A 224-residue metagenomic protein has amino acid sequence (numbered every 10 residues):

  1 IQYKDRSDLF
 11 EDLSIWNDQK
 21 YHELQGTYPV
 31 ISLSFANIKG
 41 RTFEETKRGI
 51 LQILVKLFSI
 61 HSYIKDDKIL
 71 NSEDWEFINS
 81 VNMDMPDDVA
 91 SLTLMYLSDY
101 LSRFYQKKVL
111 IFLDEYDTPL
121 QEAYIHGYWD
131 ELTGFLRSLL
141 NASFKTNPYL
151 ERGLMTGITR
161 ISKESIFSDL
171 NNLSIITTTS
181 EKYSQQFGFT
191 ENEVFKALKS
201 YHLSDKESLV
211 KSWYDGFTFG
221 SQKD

Functional and structural regions predicted by a protein language model:
Q2-Y63, G188: P-loop NTPase motor core
I15-N17, A36-R41, D117-T118, I158-S165: Conserved nucleotide-binding/hydrolysis micro-motifs of P-loop NTPases
S32, I38-S91, P119-H126: Conserved P-loop NTPase mechanochemical-coupling segment
S32, L110-D114, G134, S138 (+1 more regions): Structural recognition of the conserved hydrophobic beta-strand(s) that form the central parallel beta-sheet of P-loop
F43, K145-L150, T159-T179: Short regulatory helix/loop adjacent to the ATP-binding pocket of P-loop NTPases
F58, T93-F104, E131-G153: Substrate-engagement module of ASCE P-loop NTPases
Y105-W129: Conserved P-loop NTPase "ATPase switch" module shared by AAA+ and STAND
S165-D169, I176-D224: Amphipathic alpha-helical segments of the small helical/lid subdomains adjacent to P-loop NTPase cores
